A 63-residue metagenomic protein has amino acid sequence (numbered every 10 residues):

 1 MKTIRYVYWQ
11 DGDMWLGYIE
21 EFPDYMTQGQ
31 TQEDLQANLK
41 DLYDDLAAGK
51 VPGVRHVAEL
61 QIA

Functional and structural regions predicted by a protein language model:
M1-V7, D11, E33-A63: Short, charged, surface-exposed hinge/linker loops at domain edges that act as mobile lids or interdomain connectors
P23-Q32: A short, exposed loop/beta-hairpin motif centered on an aromatic-Gly-Thr core
